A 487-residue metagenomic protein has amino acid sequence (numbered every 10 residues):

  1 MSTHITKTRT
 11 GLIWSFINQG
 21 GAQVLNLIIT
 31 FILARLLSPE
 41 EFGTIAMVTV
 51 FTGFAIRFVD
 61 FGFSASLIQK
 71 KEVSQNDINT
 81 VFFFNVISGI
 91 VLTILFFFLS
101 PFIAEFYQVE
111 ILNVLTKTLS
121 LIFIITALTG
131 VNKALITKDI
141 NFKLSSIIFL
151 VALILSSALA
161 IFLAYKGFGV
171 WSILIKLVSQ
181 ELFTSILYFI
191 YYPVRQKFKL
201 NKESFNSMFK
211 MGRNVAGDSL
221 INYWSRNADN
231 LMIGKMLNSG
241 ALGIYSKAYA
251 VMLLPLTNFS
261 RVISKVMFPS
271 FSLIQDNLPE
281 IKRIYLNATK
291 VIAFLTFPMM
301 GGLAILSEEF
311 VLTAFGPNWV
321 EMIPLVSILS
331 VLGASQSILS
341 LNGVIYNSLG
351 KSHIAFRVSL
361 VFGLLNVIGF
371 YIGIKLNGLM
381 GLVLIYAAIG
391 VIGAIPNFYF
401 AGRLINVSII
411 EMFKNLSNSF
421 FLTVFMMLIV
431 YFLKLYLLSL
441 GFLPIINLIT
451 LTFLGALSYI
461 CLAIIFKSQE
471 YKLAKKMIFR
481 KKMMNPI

Functional and structural regions predicted by a protein language model:
M1-H4, T8, K143, I186-N227 (+4 more regions): Interhelical loop/hinge segments that connect adjacent transmembrane helices in multipass membrane
M1-L27, A65-I68, E72-T80, L112 (+4 more regions): N-terminal membrane topogenesis motif
S2, G402-I409, S417, Y431-I487: Membrane-proximal transmembrane or re-entrant/amphipathic helices at the cytosolic face
H4-F63, I87-F102, K117, I122 (+4 more regions): Signature of the first transmembrane helix
I5-R9, S66-Q75, I125-I148, K166 (+8 more regions): Membrane-interface junctions at transmembrane-helix termini in multi-pass inner-membrane proteins
G11-A22, N26, I173-Q180, T184 (+7 more regions): Transmembrane helical elements of multi-pass membrane transporters/channels
N26, I56-Q75, T137-K138, A248 (+2 more regions): Helix-loop junctions and terminal segments of transmembrane helices in multi-pass membrane transport/translocation
N113-S120, I148-P193, S207, M211 (+9 more regions): Hydrophobic alpha-helical transmembrane segments
